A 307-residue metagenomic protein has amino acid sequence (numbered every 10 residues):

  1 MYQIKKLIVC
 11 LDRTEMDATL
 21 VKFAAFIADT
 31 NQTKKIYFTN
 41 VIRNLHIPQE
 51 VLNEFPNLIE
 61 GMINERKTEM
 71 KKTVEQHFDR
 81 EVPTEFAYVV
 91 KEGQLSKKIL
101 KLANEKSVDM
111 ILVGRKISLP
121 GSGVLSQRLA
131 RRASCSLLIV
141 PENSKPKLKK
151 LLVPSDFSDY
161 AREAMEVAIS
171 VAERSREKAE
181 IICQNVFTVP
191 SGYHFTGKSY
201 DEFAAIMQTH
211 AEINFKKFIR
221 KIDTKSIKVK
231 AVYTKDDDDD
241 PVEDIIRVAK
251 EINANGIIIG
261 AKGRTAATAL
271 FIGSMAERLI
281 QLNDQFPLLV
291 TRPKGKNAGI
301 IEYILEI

Functional and structural regions predicted by a protein language model:
M1-P56, K150-A204, Q208, K221-I227 (+2 more regions): Small/aliphatic-rich secondary-structure junction motif
M1-Y2, F26, R43, P56-N57 (+7 more regions): Structural beta-alpha unit
P56-E69, D201-I213: A short acidic, glycine-rich active-site loop that binds or catalyzes chemistry on phosphate/adenosine moieties
M110-R128, K147-L148, G256-L282, N297: Glycine-rich, Arg-bearing micro-motifs that act as flexible, cationic patches
L112-R115, L137-E142, P287-P293: Short beta-strand elements of ligand-binding domains
S126-N143: Short, structured interface segments
A164, Y193, E202, A211 (+3 more regions): Conserved N-terminal glycine/acidic-rich loop preference
